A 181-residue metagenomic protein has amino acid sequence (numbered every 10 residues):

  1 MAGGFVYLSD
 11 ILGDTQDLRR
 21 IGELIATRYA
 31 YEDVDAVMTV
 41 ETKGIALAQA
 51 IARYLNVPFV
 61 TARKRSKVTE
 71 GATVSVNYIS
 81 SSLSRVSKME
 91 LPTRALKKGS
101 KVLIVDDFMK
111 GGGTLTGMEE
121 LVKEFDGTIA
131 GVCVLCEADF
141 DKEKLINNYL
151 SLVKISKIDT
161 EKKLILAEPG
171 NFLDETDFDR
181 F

Functional and structural regions predicted by a protein language model:
M1-V34: Active-site-facing substrate-recognition patch
V34-E41: Short glycine-rich phosphate-binding loop at a beta-alpha junction
E41-A46, G111: Gly/Ser/Thr-rich loops at beta-strand to alpha-helix junctions that form or flank small-molecule/cofactor-binding
A46-L55, E119: Short Gly/Thr/Asp-enriched flexible loops that form oxyanion-binding sites at enzyme active sites
L55-N56, V76-S81, N148-S151, E168: Short, hinge-like loop/turn segments at secondary-structure boundaries
V57-V102, D177-R180: Short, glycine/charge-rich flexible loops or terminal/linker lids adjacent to PRPP-binding catalytic cores
D106-T116: Acidic, divalent-metal-coordinating active-site segment for phosphoryl/phosphodiester hydrolysis, typified by short
G117-F181: PRPP-dependent phosphoribosyltransferase catalytic core
